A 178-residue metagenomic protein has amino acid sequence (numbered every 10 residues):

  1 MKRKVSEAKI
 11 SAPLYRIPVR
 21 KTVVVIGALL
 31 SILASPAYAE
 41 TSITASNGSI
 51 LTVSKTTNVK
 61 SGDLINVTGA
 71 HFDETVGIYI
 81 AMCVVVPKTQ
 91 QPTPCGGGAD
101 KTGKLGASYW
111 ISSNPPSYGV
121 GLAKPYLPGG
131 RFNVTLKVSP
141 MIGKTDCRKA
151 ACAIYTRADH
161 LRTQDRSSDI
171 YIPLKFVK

Functional and structural regions predicted by a protein language model:
K2-E40, G69: Secretory targeting and sorting signals
E40-K178: Extended, solvent-exposed regions of the mature portions of secreted/cell-surface glycoproteins
